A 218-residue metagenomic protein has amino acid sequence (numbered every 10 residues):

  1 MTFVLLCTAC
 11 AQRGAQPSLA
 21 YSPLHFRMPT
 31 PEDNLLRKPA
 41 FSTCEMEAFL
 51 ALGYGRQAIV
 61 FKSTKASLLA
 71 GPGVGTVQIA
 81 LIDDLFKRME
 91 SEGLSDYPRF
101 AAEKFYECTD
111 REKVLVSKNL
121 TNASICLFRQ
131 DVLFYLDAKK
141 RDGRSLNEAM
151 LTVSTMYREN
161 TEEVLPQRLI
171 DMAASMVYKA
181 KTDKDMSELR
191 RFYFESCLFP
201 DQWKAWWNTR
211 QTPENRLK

Functional and structural regions predicted by a protein language model:
M1-T8: Bacterial N-terminal signal peptides
C10-H25: Bacterial Sec signal peptide processing site at the extreme N-terminus
Q16, L50, V114, V132 (+1 more regions): Secreted/processed peptides and extracellular or luminal domains of membrane proteins
E45-R56, C126-A138: N-terminal extracytoplasmic segments of bacterial inner-membrane proteins
A58-A123, K139-K218: Compact alpha-helical subdomains of small soluble proteins
